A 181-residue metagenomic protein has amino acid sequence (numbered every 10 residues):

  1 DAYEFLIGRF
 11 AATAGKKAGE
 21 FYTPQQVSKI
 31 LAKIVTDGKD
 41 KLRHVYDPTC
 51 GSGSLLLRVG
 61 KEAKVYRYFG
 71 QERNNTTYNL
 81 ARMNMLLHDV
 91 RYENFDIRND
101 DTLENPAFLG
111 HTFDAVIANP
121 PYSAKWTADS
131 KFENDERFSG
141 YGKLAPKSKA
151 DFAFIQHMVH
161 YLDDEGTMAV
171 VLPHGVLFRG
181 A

Functional and structural regions predicted by a protein language model:
D1-A11: Long recognition/docking surfaces used for binding and targeting
A12-K16: Conserved adenine-nucleotide phosphate-binding loops and their immediately adjacent elements
K17-A118, S123-F132, F138-G140, F152 (+1 more regions): Conserved S-adenosyl-L-methionine
L144-A181: Conserved Class I SAM-dependent methyltransferase catalytic core
